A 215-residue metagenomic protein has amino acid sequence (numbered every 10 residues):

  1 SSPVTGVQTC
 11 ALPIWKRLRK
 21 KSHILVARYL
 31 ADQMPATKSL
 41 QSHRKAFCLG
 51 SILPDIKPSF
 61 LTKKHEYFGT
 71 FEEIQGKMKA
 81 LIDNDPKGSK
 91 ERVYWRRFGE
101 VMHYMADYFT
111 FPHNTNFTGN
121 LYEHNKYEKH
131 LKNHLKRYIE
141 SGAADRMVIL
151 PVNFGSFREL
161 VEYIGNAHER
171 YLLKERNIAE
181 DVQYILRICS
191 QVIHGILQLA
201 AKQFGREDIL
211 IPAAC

Functional and structural regions predicted by a protein language model:
S1-I14: Single conserved hydrophobic/aromatic residue that forms the stacking wall/gate of nucleotide- or nucleobase-binding
P13-E100, M105-C215: N-terminal leader/auxiliary helical segments
